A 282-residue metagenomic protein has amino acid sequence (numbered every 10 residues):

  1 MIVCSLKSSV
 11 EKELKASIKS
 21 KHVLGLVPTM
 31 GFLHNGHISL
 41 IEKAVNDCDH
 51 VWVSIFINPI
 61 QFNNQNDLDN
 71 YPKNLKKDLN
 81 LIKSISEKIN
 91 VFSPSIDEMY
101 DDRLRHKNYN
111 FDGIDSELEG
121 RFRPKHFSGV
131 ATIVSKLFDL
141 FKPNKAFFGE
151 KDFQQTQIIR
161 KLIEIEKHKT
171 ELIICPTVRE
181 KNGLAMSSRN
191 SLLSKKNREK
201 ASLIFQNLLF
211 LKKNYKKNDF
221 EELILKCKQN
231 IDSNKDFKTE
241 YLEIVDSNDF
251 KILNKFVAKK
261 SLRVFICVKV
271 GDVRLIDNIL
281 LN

Functional and structural regions predicted by a protein language model:
M1-D236, V245, D272, I279-L280: Nucleotidyltransferase catalytic core that binds NTPs
I231-S233, K238-N282: A C-terminal functional module that forms or caps the active site or interfaces directly with catalytic machinery
